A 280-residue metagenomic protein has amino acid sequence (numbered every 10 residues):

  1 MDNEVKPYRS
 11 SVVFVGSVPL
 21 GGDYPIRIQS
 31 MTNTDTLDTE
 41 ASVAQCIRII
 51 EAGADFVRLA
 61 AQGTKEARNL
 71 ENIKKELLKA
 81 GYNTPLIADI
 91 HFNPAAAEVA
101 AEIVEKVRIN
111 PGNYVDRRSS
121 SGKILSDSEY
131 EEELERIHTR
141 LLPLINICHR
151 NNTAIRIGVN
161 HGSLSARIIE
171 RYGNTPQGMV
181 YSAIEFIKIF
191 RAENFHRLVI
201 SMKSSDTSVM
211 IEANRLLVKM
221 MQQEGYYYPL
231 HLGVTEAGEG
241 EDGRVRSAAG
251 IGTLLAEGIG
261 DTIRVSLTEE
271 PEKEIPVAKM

Functional and structural regions predicted by a protein language model:
M1-M31, I145-N151: N-terminal amphipathic alpha-helix/helix-capping segment at the start of soluble metabolic enzymes
G22-A41, T84-N93, R167-V180, E236-V245: Active-site mouth loops of central-metabolism enzymes
I28, I49, D89, I157 (+2 more regions): Conserved, mostly hydrophobic/aromatic
M31-N33, A60-T64, D89-A95, G112-Y114 (+5 more regions): Active-site beta-loop-alpha junctions enriched in small/polar residues
N33, G53-L77, P111-E132, L198-T207: Glycine-rich, proline-tolerant flexible connector loops at the mouths of alpha/beta enzymes
T64-A88, E135-N152, E185, L217-Y226: Alpha-helix-loop-beta-strand connector modules within alpha/beta enzyme cores
N83-S121, Y130-I147, N152: Hydrophobic or amphipathic alpha-helical targeting/insertion segments
L125-H138, I145-N146, I168-M280: Catalytic alpha/beta core domains of metabolic enzymes, predominantly
